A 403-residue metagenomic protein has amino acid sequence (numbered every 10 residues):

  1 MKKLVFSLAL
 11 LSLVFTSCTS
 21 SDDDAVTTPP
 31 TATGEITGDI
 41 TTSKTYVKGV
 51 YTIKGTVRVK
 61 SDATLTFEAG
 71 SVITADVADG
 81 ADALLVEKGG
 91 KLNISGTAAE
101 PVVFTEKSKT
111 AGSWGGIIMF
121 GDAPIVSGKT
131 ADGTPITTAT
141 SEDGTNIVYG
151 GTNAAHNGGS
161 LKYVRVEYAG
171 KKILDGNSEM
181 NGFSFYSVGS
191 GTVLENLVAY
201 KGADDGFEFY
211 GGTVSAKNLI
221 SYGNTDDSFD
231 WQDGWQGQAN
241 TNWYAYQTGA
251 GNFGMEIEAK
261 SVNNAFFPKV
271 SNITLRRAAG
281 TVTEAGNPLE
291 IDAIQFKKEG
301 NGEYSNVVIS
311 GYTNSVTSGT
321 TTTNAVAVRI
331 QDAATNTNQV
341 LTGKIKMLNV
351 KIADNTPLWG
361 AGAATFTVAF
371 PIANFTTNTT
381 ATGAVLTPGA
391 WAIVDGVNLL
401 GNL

Functional and structural regions predicted by a protein language model:
K2-T37: Bacterial Sec-dependent N-terminal signal peptides
L4, K91-K109: Hydrophobic or amphipathic alpha-helical targeting/insertion segments
A25-V47, I53-K60, T64-L65, D76-G89 (+3 more regions): Extracellular beta-rich repeat passengers
V72: Catalytic metal-binding/acid-base residues of hydrolase active sites
